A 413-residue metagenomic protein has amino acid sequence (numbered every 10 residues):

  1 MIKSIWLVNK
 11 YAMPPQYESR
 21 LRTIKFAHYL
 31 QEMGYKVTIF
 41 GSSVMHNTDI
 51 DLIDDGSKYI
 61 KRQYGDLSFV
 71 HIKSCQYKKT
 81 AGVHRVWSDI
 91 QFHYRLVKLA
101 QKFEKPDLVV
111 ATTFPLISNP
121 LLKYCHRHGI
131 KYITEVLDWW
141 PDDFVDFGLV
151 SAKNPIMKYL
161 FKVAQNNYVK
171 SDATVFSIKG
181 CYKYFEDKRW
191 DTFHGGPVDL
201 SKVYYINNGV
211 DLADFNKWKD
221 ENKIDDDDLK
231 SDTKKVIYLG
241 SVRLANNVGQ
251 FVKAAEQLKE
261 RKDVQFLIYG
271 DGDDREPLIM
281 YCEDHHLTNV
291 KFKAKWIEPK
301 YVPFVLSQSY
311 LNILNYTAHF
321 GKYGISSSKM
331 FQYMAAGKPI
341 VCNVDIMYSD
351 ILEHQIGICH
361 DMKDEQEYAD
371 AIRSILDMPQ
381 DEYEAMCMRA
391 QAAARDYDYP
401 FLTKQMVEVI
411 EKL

Functional and structural regions predicted by a protein language model:
M1-K61, K179, E256-L258: N-terminal subdomain of nucleotide-sugar transferases
K25, V97-K98, S118-R127, N154-F176: Membrane-proximal helix-turn-helix segments that form the acceptor-binding/catalytic region of lipid-linked
D172, F304-Y323, K338: Acidic donor-binding loop of glycosyltransferase active sites
V175, V210-L212, D227-N246, F251-A255 (+3 more regions): Conserved donor-binding/catalytic core segment of Leloir-type glycosyltransferases
G180, G209, W296: Carbohydrate-associated surface elements
Y269, E276-F304: Nucleotide-activated donor-binding/catalytic signature segment of Leloir-type glycosyltransferases, i.e., the conserved
S349-S374: Change "using UDP/GDP/dTDP sugars" to "using nucleotide sugars
D381-D396: A short, well-ordered alpha-helix in the C-terminal region of glycosyltransferases
